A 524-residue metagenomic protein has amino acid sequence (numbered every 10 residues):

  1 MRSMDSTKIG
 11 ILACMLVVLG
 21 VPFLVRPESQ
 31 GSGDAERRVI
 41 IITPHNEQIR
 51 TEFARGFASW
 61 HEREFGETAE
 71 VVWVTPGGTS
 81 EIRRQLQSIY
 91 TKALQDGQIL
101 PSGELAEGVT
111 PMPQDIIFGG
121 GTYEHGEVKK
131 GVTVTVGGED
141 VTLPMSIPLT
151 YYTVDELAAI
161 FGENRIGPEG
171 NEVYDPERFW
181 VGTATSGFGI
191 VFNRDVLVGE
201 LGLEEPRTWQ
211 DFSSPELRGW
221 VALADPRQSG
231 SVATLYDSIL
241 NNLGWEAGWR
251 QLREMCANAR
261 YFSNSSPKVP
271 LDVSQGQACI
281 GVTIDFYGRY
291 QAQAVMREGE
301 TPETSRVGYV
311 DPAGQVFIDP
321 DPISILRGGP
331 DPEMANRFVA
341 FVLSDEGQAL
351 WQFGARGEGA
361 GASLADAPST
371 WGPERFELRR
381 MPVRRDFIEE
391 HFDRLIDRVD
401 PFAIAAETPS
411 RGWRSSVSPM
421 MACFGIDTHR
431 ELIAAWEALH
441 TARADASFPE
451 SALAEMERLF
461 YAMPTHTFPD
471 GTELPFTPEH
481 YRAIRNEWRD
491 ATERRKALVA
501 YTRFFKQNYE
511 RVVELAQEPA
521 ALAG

Functional and structural regions predicted by a protein language model:
I9-G10, P22-T133, D140, P270-L271: Early extracytoplasmic/lumenal segment of secretory-pathway proteins
I40, R207-T234, S238-N242: Short loop->beta-strand "edge-of-pocket" segments that line small-molecule binding or catalytic clefts across diverse
S102-F118, K129-V191, Q210, V310-G314: A structural signal for short loop-to-beta-strand junctions that line the ligand-binding cleft of periplasmic/secreted
V191-V196, I318-E333, L350-W351: A bilobed periplasmic-binding-protein/Venus flytrap-type ligand-binding module shared by bacterial periplasmic
L223-A224, F341-T370: Periplasmic-binding protein-like
S238-S305, A349-L350: Ligand-binding pocket segment of bilobal, Venus flytrap-like solute-binding proteins
Q251-C256, S263, T301-R327, S369 (+1 more regions): Periplasmic-binding protein-like
P373-G524: Long, charged, low-complexity terminal extensions
